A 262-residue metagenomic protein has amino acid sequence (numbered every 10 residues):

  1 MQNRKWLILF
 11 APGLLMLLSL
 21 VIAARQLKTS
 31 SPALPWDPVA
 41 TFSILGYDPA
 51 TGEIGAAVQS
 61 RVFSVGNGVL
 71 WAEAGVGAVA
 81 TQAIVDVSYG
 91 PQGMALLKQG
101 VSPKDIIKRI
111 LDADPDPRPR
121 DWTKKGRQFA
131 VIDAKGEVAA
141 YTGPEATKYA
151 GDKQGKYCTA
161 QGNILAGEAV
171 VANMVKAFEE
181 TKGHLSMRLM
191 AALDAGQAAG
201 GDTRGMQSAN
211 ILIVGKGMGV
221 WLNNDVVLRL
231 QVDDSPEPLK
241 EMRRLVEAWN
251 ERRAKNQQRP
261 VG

Functional and structural regions predicted by a protein language model:
N3-A33, D37: Bacterial Sec-dependent signal peptides at the C-terminal "C-region" and cleavage site
L27-G262: N-terminal nucleophile
